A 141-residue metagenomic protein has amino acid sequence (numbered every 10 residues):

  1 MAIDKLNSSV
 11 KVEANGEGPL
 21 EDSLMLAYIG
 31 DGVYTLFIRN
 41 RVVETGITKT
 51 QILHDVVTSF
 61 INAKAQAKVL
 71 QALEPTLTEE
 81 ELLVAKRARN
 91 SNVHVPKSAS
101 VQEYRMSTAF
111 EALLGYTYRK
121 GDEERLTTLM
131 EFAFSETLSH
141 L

Functional and structural regions predicted by a protein language model:
M1-L141: Double-stranded RNA-binding/processing signature
